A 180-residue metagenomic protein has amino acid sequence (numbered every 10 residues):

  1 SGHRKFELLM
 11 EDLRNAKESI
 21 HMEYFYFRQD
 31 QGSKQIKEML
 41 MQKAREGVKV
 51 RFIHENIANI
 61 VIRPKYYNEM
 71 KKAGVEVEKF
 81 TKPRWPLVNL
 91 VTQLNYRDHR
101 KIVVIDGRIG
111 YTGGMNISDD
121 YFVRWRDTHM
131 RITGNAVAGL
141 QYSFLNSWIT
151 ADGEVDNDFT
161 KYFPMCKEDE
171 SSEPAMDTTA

Functional and structural regions predicted by a protein language model:
S1-A180: Charged, low-complexity intrinsically disordered terminal segments
